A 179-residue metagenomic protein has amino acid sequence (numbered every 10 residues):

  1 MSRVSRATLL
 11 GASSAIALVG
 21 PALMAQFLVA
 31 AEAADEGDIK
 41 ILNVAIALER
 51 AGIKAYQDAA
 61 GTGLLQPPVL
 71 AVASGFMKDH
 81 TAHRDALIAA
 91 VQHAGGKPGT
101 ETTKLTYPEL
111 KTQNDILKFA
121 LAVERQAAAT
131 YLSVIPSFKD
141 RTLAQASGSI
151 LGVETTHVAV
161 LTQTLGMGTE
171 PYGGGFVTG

Functional and structural regions predicted by a protein language model:
S2-V4, G11-G179: All-alpha RGS (Regulator of G-protein Signaling) helical domain and cognate RGS-like helical scaffolds
